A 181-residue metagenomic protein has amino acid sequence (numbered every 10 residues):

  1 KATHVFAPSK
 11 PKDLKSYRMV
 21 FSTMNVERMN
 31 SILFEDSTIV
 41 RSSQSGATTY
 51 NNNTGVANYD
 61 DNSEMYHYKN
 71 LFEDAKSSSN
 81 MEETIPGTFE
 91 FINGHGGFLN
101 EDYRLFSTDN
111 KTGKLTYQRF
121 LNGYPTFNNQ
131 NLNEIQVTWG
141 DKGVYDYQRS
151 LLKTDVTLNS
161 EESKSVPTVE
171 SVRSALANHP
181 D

Functional and structural regions predicted by a protein language model:
K1-G94: Preferential activation on post-signal-peptide N-terminal prodomains/segments of secreted or lumenal proteins
E35-F72, Y117-V156: Amphipathic N-proximal alpha-helical interface segments
N80-G87, F91-T112, Q118-L121, F127-D181: Charged, low-complexity helical/coil segments in non-catalytic cytosolic or luminal regions
